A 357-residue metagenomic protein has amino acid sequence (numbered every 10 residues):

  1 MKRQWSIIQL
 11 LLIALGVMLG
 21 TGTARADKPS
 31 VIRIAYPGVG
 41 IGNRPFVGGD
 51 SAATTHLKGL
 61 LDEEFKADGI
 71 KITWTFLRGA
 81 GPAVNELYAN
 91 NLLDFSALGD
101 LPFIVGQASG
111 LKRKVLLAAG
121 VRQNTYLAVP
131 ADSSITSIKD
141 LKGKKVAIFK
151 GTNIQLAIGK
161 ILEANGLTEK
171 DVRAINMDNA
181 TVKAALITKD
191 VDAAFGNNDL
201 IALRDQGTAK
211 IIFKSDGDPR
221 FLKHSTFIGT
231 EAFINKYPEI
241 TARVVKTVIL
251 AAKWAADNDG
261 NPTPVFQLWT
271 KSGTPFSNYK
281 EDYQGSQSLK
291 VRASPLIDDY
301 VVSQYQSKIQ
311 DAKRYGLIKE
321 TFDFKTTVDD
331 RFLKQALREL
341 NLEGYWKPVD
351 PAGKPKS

Functional and structural regions predicted by a protein language model:
V31, G40-I72, A108-S109, I161 (+1 more regions): Short, polar/charged alpha-helical segment
G38, L77-G81, N91-I104, G151-N153 (+4 more regions): Beta->alpha turn/N-cap motifs
G40-G42, Y237-F322: Secondary-structure end/capping motifs
W74-E86, L167, V172-I187: Short helix-initiation/N-cap motifs at beta->coil->alpha
A97-S109, G159, A164, V191-K210 (+2 more regions): A ligand-binding cleft/hinge motif common to bilobed small-molecule-binding domains
P130-K145, K236-P238: Flexible hinge/capping segments at coil-to-helix
S133, A174-I175, A180-T274: Pocket-lining segment of extracytoplasmic ligand-binding domains
Q310-S357: Conserved C-terminal helix/tail region of periplasmic/extracytoplasmic solute-binding proteins
